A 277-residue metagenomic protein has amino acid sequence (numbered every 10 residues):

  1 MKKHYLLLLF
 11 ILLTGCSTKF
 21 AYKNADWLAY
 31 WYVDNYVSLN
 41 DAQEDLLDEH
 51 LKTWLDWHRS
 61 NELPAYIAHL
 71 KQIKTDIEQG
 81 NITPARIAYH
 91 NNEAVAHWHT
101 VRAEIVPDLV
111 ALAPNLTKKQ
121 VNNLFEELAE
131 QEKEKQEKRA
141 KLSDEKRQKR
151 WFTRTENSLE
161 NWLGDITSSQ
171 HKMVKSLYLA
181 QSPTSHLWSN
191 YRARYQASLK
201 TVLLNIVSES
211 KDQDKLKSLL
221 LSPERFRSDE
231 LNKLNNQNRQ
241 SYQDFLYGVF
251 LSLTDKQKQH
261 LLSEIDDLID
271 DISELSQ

Functional and structural regions predicted by a protein language model:
K2-L9: Sec-dependent signal peptide recognition, specifically the positively charged N-region followed immediately by
L12-G15: C-terminal motif of bacterial Sec signal peptides marking the signal peptidase cleavage site
S17-K19: Bacterial signal peptide processing site
V33, L47, I105-L116, L124 (+4 more regions): Short, structured motif recognition centered on aromatic/hydrophobic residues
V37-P64: Post-signal-peptide N-terminal segment of Sec-exported extracytoplasmic proteins
P64-R102: Mid-chain, structured segments of secreted extracytoplasmic proteins
L109-S228: Extended amphipathic alpha-helical interaction segments
Q196-Q277: A cross-kingdom marker for long, charged
